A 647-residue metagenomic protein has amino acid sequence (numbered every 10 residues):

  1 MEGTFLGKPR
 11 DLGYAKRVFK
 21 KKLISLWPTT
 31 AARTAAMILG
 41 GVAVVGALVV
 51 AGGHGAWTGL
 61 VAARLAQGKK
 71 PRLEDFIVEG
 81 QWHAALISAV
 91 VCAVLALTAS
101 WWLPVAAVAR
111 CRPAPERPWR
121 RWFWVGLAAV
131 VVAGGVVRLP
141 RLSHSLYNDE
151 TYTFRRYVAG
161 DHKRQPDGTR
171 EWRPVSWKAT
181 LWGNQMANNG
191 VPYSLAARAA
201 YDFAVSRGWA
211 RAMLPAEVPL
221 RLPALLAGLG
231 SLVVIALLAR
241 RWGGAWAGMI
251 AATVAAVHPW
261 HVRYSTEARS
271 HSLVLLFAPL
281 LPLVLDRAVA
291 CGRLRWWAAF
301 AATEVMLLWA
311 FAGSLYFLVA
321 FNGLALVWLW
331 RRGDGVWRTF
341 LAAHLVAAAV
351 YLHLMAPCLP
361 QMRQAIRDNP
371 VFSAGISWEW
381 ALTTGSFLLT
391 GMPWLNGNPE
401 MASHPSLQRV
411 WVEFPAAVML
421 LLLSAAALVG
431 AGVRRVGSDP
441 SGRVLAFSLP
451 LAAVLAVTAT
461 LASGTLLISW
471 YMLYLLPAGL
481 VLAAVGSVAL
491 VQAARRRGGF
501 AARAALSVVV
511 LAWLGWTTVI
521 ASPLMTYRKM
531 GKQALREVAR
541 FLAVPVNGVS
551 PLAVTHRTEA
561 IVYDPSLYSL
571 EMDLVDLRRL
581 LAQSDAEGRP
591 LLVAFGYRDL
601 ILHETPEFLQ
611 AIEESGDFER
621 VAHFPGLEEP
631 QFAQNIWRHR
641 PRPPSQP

Functional and structural regions predicted by a protein language model:
E2, F19-K20, R241: N-terminal hydrophobic targeting signals that begin at the initiator methionine
D11-T34, W102-W122, R435-P440, R495-G499: Membrane-interfacial, low-structure loops and terminal tails that flank and connect transmembrane helices in multi-pass
T30-A107, V131-A493, A504-S507, A512-H639: Membrane-proximal helix-loop-helix interfaces that form the catalytic/acceptor-binding platform of multi-pass membrane
F123-L127, L214: Primarily residues marking transmembrane-helix entry/exit sites
P643-P647: Short, solvent-exposed mixed-charge patches
